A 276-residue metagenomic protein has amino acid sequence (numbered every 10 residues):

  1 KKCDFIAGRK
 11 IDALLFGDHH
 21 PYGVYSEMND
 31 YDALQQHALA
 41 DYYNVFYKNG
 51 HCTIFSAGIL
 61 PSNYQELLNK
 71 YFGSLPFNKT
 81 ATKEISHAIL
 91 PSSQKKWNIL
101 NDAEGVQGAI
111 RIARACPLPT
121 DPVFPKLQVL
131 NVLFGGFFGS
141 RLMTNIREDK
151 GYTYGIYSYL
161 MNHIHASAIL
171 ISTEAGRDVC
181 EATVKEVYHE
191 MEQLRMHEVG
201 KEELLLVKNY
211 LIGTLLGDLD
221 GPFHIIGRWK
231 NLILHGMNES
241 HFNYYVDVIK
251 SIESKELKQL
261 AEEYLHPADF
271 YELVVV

Functional and structural regions predicted by a protein language model:
K1-A81, P117-L118, E148-V276: Charge-rich, well-structured scaffold segments of protease-associated domains
G8, K126-L127, L142, G227: Hydrophobic alpha-helical context, especially transmembrane and signal-peptide helices
H51, T80-S140: His/Glu-based metal-binding/catalytic segments typifying zinc-dependent metallopeptidases
N145: Ligand/cofactor pocket segment of small-molecule handling proteins
